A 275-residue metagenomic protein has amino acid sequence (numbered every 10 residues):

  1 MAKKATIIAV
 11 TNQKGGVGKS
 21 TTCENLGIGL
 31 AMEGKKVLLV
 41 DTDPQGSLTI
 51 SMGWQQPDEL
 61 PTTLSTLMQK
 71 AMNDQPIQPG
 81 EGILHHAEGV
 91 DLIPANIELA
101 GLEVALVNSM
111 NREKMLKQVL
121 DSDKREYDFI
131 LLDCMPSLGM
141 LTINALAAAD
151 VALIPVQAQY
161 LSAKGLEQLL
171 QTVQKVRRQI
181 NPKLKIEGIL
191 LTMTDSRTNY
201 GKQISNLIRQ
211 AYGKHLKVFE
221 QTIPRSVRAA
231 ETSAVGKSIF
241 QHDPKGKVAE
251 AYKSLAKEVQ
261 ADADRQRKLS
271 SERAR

Functional and structural regions predicted by a protein language model:
M1-R275: P-loop NTP-binding core
